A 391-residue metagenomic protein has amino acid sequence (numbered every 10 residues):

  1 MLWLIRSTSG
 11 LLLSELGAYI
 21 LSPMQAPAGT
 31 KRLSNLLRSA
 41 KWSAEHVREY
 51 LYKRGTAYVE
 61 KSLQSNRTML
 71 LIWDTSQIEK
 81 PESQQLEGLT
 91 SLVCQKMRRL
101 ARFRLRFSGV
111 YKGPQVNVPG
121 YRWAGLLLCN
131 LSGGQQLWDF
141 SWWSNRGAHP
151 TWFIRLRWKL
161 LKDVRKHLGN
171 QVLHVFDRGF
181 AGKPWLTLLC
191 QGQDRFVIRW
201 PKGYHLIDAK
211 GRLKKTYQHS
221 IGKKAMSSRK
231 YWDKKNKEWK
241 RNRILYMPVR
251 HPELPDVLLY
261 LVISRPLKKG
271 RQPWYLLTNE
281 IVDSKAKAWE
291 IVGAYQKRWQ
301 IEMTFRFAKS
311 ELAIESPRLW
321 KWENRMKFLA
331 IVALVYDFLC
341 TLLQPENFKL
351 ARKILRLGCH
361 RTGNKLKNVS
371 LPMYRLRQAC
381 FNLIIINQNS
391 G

Functional and structural regions predicted by a protein language model:
M1, E15, A28, R32 (+7 more regions): Exposed alpha-helical structural elements
M1-H46, N130: Short, positively charged, Gly/Tyr-enriched micro-motifs that form contact patches at catalytic or ligand/partner
M1-L12, N66-R67, Q84, C129-G391: Single, function-defining residue in the core of a domain
L2, S34-S132, L245: Active-site-proximal, Lys/Arg-enriched surface segment that forms a nucleic-acid-binding/basic interface patch
Y19, A57-K61, K159-H167: A generic secondary-structure signal
G29-L33, V118, L156-R157: Compositionally biased, intrinsically disordered low-complexity regions enriched in charged/polar residues
